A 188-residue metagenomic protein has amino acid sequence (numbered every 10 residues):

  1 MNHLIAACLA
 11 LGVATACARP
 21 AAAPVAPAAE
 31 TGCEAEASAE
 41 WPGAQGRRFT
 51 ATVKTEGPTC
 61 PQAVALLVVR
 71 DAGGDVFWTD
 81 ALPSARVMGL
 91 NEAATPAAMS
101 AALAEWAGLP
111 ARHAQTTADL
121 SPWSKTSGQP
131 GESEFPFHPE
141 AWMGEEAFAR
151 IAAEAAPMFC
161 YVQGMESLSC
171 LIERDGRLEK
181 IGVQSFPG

Functional and structural regions predicted by a protein language model:
M1-A10: Sec-dependent signal peptide recognition, specifically the positively charged N-region followed immediately by
V13-A16: C-terminal motif of bacterial Sec signal peptides marking the signal peptidase cleavage site
R19-G188: Exposed acidic/polar residues on beta-strands and adjacent loops within beta-sheet cores, strongest in beta-propeller
